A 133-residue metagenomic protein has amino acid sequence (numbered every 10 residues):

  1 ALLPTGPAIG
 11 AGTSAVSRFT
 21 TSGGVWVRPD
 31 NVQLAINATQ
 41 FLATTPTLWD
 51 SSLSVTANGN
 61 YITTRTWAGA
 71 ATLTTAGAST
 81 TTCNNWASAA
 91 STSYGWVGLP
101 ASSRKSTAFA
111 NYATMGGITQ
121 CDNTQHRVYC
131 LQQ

Functional and structural regions predicted by a protein language model:
A1-Q133: Secreted/extracellular ectodomain signature
